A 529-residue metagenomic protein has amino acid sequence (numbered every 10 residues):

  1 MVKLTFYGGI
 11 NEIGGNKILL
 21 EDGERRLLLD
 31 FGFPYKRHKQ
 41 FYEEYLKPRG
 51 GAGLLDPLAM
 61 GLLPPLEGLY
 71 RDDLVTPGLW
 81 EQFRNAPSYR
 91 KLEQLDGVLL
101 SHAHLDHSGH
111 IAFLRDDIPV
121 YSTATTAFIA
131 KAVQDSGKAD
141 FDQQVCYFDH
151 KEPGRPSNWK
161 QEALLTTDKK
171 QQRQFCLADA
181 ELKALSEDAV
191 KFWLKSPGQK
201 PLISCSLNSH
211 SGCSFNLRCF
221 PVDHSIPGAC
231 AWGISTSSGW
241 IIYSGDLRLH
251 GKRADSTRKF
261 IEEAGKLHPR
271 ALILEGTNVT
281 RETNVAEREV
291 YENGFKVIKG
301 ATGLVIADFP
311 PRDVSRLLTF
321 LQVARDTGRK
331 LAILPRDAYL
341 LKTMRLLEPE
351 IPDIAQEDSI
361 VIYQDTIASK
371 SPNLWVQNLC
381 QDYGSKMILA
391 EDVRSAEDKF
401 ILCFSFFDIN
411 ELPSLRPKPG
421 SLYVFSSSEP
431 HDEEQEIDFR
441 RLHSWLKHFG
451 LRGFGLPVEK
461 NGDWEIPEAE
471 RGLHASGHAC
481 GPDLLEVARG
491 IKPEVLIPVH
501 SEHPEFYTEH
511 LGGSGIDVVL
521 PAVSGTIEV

Functional and structural regions predicted by a protein language model:
V2-E12, N16-G97, A112-S315, T319-R325 (+2 more regions): His/Asp/Glu-rich metal-coordinating catalytic cores of metallo-dependent phosphodiesterases/hydrolases acting on
G32-P34, H150-P153, L274-E282, R336-L346 (+3 more regions): Short connector loops at secondary-structure junctions
L95-D106: Metallo-beta-lactamase
G109-L114, C230, K259, T319-V323 (+4 more regions): A short acidic, amphipathic alpha-helical/loop segment
F113-R115, A264-L267, A324, S414-G420 (+2 more regions): Short, conserved loop/helix-junction motifs that constitute active-site signature segments in enzyme catalytic cores
T280-F425, V499: Hard-cation-handling environments
N410-R471: Redox- and metal-dependent alpha/beta enzyme cores, enriched for Fe-S-associated oxidoreductases and cofactor-handling
G453-V529: Internal alpha/beta domain cores that form substrate/cofactor-binding pockets in large enzymes and binding proteins
